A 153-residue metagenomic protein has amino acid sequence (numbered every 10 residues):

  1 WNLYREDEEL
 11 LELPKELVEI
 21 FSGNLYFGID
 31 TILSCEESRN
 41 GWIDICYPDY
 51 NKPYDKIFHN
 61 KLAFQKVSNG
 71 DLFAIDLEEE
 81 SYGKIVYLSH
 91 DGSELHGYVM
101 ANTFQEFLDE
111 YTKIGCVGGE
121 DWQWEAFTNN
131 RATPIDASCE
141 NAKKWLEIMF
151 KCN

Functional and structural regions predicted by a protein language model:
W1-D71, A142-N153: A surface-exposed partner-binding patch
Y4, Q65, D76, V86-L88: Residues in well-ordered beta-strands of folded domains
L10, S22-L25, C35, S93 (+2 more regions): Intrinsic-disorder-associated interaction segments
D71-E79: Broad, structure-driven detector of short, well-ordered beta-strand segments within folded domains
Y82: A short alpha->loop->secondary-structure connector
V86-V117: Compact, glycine/acidic-enriched structural inserts
E125-N153: Charge-dense, low-complexity intrinsically disordered regions
